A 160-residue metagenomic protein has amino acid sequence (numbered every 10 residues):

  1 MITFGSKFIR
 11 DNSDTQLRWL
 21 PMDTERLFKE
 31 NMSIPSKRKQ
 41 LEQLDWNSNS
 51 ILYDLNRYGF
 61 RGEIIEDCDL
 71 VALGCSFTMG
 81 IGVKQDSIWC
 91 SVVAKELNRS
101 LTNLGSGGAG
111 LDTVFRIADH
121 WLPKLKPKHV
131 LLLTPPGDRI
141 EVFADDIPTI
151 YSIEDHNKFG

Functional and structural regions predicted by a protein language model:
M1-V71, K124-K128, L133-G160: N-terminal secretory targeting modules
D54-L122: Serine-esterase "nucleophile elbow" of acetyl-processing enzymes
